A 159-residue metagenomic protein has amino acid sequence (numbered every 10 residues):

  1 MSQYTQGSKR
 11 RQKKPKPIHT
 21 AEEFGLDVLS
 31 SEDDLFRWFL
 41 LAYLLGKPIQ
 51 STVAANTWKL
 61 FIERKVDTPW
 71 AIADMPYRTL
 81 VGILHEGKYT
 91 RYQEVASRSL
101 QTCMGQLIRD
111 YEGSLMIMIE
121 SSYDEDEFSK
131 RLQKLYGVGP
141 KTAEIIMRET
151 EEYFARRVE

Functional and structural regions predicted by a protein language model:
Q3-E32, L80-H85, D124-S129: Short amphipathic alpha-helical segments and their helix-coil junctions
L26-W38, I49, T90-V95: Structural motif
W38-K47, T102: Short, hydrophobic/amphipathic alpha-helical patches that form generic packing surfaces within helical domains
L44, Y123-E159: Catalytic DNA-binding helix-loop module of base-excision-repair DNA glycosylases/AP lyases
G46-N56, L107-G113, E152-A155: Short helix-capping/linker segments at secondary-structure and domain boundaries
W58-E63: A positional/architectural concept
V66-Y136: Alpha-helical ds-nucleic-acid-binding substructure associated with the helix-hairpin-helix region of base-excision DNA
